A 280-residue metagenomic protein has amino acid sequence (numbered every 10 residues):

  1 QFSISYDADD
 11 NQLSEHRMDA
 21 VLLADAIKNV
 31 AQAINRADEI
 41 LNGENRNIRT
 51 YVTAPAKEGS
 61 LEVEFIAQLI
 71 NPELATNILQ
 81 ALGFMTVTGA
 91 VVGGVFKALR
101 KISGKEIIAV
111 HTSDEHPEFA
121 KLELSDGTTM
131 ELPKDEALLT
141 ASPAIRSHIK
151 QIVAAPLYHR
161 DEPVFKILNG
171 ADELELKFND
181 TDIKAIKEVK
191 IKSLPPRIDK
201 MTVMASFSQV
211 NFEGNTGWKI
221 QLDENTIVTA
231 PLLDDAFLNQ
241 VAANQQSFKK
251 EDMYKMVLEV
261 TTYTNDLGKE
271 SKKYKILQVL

Functional and structural regions predicted by a protein language model:
Q1-G170: Protein-protein interaction interfaces in oligomeric scaffolds, predominantly long amphipathic alpha-helices
T181-M201: Short boundary/loop segments of OB/S1/cold-shock single-stranded nucleic-acid-binding domains
S193, S206-V210, D223, V228-L233: A charged, low-hydrophobicity C-terminal interaction/regulatory region common to genome-maintenance complexes
R197-N215: Structural detector for short beta-strands of small beta-barrel domains
A205, N244-K272: Flexible glycine-rich surface loops and low-complexity tracts that mediate binding to linear polymers
F212-Q221, K272-K273: Short aromatic-glycine-enriched beta-strand elements
T226-S247: Beta-strand/loop nucleic-acid-binding surfaces
